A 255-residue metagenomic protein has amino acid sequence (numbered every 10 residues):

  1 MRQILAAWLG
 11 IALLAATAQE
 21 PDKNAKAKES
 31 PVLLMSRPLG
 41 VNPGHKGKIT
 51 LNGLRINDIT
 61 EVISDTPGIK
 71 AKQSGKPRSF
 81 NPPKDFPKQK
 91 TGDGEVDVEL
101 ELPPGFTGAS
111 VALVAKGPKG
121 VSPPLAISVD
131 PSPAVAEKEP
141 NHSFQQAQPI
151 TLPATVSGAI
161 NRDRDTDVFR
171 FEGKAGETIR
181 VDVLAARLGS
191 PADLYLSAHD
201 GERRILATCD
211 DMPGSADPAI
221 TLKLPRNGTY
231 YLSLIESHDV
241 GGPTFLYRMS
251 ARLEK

Functional and structural regions predicted by a protein language model:
M1-I4: Positively charged n-region of N-terminal signal peptides that target proteins for export
W8-A18: Hydrophobic h-region of N-terminal signal peptides that target proteins for export in Gram-negative bacteria
Q19-P31: Proline/serine/threonine-rich low-complexity linkers at boundaries of modular beta-sandwich domains
K28-N81, P104, A115-P118, H142 (+2 more regions): Acidic, Ser/Thr/Pro-rich low-complexity intrinsically disordered segments
S79-P83, K88-E99, S215-A216: Aromatic sugar-binding surface patches on proteins that engage polysaccharides or sugar-phosphate polymers
K88, Q148, L222-K223: Short, exposed beta-strand/loop patches in secreted or surface proteins that constitute
E95, L102-A134, N227: Extended acidic/polar, glycine-enriched regions that form or flank non-catalytic beta-rich accessory modules
G120, P124-L152, E254-K255: Predominantly extracellular/luminal regions of secreted and cell-surface proteins, especially disulfide-bonded
